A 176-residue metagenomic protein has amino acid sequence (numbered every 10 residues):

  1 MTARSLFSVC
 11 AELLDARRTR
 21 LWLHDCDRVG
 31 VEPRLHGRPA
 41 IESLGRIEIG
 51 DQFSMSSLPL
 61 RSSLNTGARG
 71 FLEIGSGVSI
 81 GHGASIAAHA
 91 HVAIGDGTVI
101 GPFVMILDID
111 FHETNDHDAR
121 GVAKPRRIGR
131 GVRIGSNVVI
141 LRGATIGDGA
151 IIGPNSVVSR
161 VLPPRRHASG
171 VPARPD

Functional and structural regions predicted by a protein language model:
M1-L107, R126-G131, D148, P164 (+1 more regions): Domain-scale signature associated with acetyltransferase and cell-envelope carbohydrate enzymes
A87-H91, N137-I151, S156-R160: Beta-rich strand-turn-strand
I109-D110, N115-D118: Flexible, gly/pro- and Lys/Arg-enriched active-site loops
H112, R133, L141, V157-S159 (+1 more regions): Short Gly/Pro-enriched loop/turn and capping motifs at secondary-structure junctions
A119-R126: A short acidic, glycine-rich active-site loop that binds or catalyzes chemistry on phosphate/adenosine moieties
I134, I152, S169: Short glycine-rich loop/turn motifs that provide flexible caps or phosphate-binding loops at active sites
